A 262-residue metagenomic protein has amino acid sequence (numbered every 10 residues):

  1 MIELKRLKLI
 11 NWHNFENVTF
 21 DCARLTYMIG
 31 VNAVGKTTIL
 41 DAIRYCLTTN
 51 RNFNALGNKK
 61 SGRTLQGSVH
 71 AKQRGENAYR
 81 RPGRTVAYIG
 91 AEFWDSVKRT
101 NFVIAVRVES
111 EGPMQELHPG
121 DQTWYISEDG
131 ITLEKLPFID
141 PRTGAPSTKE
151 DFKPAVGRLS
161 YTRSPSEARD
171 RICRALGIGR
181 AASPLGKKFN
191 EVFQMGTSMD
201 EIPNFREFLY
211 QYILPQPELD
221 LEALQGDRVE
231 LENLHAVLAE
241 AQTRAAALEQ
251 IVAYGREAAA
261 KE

Functional and structural regions predicted by a protein language model:
M1-T48, V229: Pre-Walker A-like glycine/lysine-rich segment at the N-terminus of P-loop NTPase domains
N17, E76-A78, Q194-T197: Generic recognition of flexible, low-complexity loop/linker segments
D21, K36, P82-R84, I202: Active-site-proximal structural scaffolding
Y45-G57: Post-Walker A helix-loop "phosphate-sensing" segment adjacent to the P-loop in P-loop NTPases
N58, F93, M195-G196: A short hydrophobic beta-strand->loop->alpha-helix junction that borders the nucleotide-binding pocket of P-loop NTPases
S61-C173: Nucleotide-state sensing region of NTPase/ATPase domains
R142-E262: Extended, Lys/Glu-rich alpha-helical coiled-coil stalks
